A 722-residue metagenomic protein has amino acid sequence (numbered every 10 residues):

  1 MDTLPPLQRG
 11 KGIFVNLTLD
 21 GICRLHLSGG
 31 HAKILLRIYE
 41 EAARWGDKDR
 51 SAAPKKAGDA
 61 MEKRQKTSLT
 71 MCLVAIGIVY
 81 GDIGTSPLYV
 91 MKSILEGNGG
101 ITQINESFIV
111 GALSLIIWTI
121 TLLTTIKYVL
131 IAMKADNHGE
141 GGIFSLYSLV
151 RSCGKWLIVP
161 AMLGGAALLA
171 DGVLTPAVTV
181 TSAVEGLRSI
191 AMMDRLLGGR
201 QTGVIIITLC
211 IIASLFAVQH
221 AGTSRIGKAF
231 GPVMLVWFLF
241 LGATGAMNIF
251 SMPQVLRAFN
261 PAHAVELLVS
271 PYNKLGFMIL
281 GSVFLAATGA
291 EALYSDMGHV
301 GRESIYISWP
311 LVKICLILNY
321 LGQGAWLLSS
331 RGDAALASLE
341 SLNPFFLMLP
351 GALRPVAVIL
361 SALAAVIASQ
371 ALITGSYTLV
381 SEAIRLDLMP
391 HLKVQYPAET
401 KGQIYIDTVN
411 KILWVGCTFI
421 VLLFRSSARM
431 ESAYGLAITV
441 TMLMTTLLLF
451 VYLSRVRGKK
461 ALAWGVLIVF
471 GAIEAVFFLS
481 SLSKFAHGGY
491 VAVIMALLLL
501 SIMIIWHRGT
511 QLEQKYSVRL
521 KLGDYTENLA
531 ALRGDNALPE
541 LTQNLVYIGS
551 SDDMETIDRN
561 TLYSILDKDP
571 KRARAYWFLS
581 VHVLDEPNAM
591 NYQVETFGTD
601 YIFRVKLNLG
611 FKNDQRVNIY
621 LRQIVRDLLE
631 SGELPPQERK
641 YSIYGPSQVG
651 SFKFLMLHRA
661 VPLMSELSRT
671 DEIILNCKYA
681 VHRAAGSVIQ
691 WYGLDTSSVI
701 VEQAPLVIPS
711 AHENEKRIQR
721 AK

Functional and structural regions predicted by a protein language model:
D2-V15, L36-I38, K48-R50: N-terminal amphipathic/hydrophobic targeting modules at extreme N-termini, encompassing cleavable Sec/SRP-type signal
L4, C23-R24: Short, often N-terminal, low-complexity regions that either remain intrinsically disordered or form a short helix
Q8, D20-I22, G29, D585: Short linear/disordered segments characteristic of secreted peptide precursors and small low-complexity proteins
G12, G30, L35, A43 (+1 more regions): Alpha-helical and His/Cys-centered functional microenvironments
G12, L25-H26, R37, G46-D47 (+2 more regions): Hydrophobic residues within membrane-embedded alpha helices
K33-A60: Short, Lys/Arg-enriched N-terminal segments with co-localized hydrophobic residues within the first ~10-30 amino acids
K56-K722: The structured alpha-helical core of multi-pass membrane proteins
